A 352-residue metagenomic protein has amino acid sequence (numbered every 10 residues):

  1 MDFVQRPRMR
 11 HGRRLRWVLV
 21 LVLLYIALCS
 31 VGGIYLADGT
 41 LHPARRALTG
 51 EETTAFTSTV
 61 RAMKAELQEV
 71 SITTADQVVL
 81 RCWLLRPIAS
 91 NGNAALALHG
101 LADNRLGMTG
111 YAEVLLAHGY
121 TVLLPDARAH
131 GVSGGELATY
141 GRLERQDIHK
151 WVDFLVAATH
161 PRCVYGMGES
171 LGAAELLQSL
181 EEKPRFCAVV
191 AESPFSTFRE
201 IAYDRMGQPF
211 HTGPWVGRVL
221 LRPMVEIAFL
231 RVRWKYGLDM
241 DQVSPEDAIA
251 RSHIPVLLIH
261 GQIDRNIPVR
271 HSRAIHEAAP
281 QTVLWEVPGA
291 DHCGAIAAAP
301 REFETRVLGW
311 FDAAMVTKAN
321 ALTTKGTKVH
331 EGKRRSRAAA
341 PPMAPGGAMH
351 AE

Functional and structural regions predicted by a protein language model:
R14-I72: An N-terminal hydrophobic leader/cap segment in hydrolases
L101-V114: The serine-hydrolase catalytic nucleophile loop
L115-G134: Conserved alpha/beta-hydrolase
A138-T159: Alpha/beta-hydrolase active-site loop
E181-L238: Hydrolase active-site cap/lid region
R251-H253, L258-H260, D264: Short beta-strand/loop motif that positions the catalytic acidic residue of the alpha/beta-hydrolase fold
A290-E304: Catalytic histidine-centered segment of alpha/beta-hydrolase-like enzymes
K318, T324-E352: Short, low-complexity, charge-dense intrinsically disordered segments
